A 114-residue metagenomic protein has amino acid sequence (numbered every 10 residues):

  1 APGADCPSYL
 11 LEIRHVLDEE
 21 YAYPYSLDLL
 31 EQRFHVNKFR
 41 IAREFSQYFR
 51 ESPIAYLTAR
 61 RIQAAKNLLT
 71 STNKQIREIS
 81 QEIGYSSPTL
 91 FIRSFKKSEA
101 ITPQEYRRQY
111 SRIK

Functional and structural regions predicted by a protein language model:
A1-Y25, E31-V36, Y56-K74: A short, Lys/Arg-enriched amphipathic alpha-helix from helix-turn-helix/homeodomain DNA-binding modules
Y23-R60, S80-E105: Basic/polar phosphate-binding segments, predominantly the helix-turn-helix DNA-binding elements of transcriptional
R112-K114: Intrinsically disordered, low-complexity basic tails/linkers immediately adjacent to helix-turn-helix/homeobox/MYB/SANT
